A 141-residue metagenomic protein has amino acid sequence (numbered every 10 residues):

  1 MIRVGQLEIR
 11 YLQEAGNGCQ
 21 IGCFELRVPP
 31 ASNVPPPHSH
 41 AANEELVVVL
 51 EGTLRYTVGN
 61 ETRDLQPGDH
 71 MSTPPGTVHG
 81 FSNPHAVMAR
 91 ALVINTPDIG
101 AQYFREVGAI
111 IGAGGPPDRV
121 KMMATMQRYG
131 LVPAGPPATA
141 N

Functional and structural regions predicted by a protein language model:
I2-P37, N43-E44: A short glycine-rich, His/Asp/Glu-containing loop-to-beta-strand
E8, L46, T53-R55, T62 (+2 more regions): Structural motif
C19, R55, P75-A101: Ligand-binding loop in jelly-roll beta-barrel domains
Q20, E45-V48, Y103-E106: Residue-level recognition of specific faces of alpha-helices
E25-P29, S39-T57, I94: Short, conserved beta-strand element in jelly-roll/cupin
G59, P67, S82-N83, Y103-F104: Short glycine-/acidic-enriched loop or helix-start segments at secondary-structure transitions that form or flank
N60-V78: Short acidic-glycine-tyrosine-enriched beta hairpin
V87-N141: Double-stranded beta-helix
